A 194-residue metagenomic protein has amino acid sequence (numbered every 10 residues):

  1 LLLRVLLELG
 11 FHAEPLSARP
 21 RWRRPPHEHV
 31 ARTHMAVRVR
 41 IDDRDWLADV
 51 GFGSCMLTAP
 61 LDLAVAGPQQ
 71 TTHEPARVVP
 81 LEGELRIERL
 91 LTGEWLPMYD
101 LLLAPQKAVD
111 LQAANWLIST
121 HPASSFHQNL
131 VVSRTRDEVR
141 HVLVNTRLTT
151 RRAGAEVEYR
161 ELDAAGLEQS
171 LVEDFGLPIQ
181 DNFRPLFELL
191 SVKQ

Functional and structural regions predicted by a protein language model:
R4-R77: Hydrophobic/aromatic-rich core segments of domains that either
L7-L9, L81-Q194: N-terminal accessory/pre-domain segments preceding catalytic cores
